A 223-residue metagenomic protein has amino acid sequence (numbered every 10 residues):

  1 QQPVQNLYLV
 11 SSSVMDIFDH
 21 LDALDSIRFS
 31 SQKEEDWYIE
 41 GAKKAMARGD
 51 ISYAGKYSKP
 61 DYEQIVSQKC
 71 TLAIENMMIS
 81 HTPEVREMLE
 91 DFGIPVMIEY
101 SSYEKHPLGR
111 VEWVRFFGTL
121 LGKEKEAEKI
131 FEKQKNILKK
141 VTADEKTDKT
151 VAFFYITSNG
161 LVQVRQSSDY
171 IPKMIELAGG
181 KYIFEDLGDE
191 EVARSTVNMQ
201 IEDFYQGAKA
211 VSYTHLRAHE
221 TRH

Functional and structural regions predicted by a protein language model:
Q1-V66, L72-M78: A short, structured surface patch at a secondary-structure boundary
P3, V10-I17, A23, D61 (+6 more regions): Stable alpha-helical elements in mature extracytoplasmic
A23, F92-G93, A178: Short, structured coil segments at secondary-structure junctions
D50, E63, S67-I74, M78-V162 (+2 more regions): Extracytoplasmic substrate-binding proteins
K59-C70, N198-K209: Short helices/loops that flank or line small-molecule/ion binding pockets
S167, I171-R194: Alpha-helical, coiled-coil/dimerization segments enriched in small aliphatic residues
S195-M199, L216-R217: C-terminal soluble interaction/assembly domains
T214-H223: Conserved small/polar residues in nucleotide/adenosyl-binding loops
